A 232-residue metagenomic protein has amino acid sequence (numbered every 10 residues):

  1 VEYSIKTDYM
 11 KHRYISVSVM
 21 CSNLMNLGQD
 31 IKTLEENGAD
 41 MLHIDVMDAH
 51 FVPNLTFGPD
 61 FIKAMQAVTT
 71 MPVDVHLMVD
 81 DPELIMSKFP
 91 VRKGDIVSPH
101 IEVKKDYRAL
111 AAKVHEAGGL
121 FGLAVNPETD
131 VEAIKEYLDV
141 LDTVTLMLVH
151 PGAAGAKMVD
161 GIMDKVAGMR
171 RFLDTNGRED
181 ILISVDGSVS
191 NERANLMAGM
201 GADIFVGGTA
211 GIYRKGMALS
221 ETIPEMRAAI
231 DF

Functional and structural regions predicted by a protein language model:
E2-S98, K104-D106, K113, F121 (+5 more regions): Conserved N-terminal beta1-alpha1 strand-loop-helix module at the mouth
Y14, A124, T145-L148, S184 (+1 more regions): Conserved beta-strand segments that form the floor/walls of ligand-binding pockets within enzyme and binding domains
M20-M25, G119-D130, L182-S188: Active-site glycine- and acidic-residue-rich loops that bind and position anionic ligands or nucleotide-like cofactors
V46, L77, I101, V125-P127 (+3 more regions): Short secondary-structure boundary segments
M71, A117-G119, R178-I181: A short helix->loop->beta-strand "cap" motif at the edges of active sites that frequently abuts
V97-K105, T145-K157, M200-T222: Glycine-rich phosphate-binding active-site loops on the catalytic face of alpha/beta enzymes
P127-I162, G168: Histidine/lysine/aspartate-rich catalytic loop segments that bind and position anionic ligands
H150, K157-I204: Active-site/ligand-binding-proximal alpha/beta "capping" segment
